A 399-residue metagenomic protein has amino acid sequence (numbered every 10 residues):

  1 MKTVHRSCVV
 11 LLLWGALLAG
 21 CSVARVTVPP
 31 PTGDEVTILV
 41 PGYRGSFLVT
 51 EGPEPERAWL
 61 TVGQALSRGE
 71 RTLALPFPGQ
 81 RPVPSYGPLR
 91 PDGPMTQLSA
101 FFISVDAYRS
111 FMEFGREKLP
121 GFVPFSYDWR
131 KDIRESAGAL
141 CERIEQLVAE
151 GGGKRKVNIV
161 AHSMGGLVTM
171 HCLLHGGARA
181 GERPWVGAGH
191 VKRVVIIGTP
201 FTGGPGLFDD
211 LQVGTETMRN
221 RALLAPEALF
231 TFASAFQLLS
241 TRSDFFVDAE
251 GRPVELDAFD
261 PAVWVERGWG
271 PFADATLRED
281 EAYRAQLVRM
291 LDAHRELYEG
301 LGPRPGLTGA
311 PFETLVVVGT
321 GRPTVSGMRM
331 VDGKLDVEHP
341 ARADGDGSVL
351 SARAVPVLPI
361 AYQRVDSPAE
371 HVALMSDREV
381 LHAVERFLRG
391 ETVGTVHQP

Functional and structural regions predicted by a protein language model:
M1-V9: Bacterial N-terminal signal peptides that target proteins for export
C8-A19: Bacterial N-terminal signal peptides
W14, E35, E313-T314: Short, surface-exposed beta-edge/turn micro-motifs
A19-V160, M164-F232, L238-S240, V247-D248 (+3 more regions): N-terminal non-catalytic accessory region
G33, P53-P55, E70, E250-G251 (+5 more regions): Intrinsic-disorder/low-complexity loop/linker signature
D106, A225-E279, L287, L291-E299: Alpha/beta hydrolase fold serine-hydrolase catalytic domain that processes acyl esters and thioesters
P271-P399: C-terminal subdomain of alpha/beta-hydrolase-fold enzymes, centered on the catalytic histidine and its supporting
